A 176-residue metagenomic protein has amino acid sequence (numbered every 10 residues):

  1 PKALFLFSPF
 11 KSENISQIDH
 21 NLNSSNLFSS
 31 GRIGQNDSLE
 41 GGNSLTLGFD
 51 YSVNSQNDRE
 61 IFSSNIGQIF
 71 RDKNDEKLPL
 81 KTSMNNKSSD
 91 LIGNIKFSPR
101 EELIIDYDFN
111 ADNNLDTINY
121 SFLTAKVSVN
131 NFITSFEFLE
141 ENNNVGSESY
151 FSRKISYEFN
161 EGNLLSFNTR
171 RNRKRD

Functional and structural regions predicted by a protein language model:
K2-D176: Outer-membrane beta-barrel translocator/pore domains, especially the C-terminal barrels of Gram-negative outer-membrane
